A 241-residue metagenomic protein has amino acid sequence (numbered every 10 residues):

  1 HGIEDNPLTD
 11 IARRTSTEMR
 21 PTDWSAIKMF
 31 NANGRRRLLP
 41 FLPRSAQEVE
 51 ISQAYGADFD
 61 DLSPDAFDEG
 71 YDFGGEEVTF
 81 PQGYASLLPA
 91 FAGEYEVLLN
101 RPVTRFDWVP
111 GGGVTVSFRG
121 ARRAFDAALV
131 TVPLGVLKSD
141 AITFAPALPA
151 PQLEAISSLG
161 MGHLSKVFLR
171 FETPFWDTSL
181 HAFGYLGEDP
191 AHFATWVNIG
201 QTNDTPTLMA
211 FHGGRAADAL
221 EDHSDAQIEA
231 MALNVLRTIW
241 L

Functional and structural regions predicted by a protein language model:
H1-L241: FAD-dinucleotide binding site
